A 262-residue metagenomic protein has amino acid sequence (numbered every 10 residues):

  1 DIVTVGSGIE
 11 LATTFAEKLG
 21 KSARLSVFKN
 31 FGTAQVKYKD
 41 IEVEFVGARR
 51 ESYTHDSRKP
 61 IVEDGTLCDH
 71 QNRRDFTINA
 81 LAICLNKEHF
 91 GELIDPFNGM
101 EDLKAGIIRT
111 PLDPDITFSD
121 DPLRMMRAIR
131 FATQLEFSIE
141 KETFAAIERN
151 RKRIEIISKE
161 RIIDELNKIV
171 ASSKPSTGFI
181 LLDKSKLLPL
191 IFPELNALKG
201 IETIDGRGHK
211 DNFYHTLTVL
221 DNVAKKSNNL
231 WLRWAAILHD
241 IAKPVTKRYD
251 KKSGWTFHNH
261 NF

Functional and structural regions predicted by a protein language model:
D1-F262: Catalytic cores of the polymerase beta-like nucleotidyltransferase superfamily and closely associated nucleotide
